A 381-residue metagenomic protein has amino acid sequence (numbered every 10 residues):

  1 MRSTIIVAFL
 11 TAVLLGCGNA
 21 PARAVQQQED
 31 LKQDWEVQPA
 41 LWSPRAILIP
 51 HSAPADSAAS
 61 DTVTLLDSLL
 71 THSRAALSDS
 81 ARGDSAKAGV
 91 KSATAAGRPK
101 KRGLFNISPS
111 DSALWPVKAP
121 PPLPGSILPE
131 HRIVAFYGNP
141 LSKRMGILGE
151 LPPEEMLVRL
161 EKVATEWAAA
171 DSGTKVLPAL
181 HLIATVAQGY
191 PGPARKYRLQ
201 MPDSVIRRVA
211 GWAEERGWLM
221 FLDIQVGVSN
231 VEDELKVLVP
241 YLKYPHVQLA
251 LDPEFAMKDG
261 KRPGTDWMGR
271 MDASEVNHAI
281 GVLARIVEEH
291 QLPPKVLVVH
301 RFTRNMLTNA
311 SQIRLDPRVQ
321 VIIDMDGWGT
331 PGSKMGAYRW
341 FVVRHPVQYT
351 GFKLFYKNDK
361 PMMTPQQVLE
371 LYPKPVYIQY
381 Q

Functional and structural regions predicted by a protein language model:
M1-T4: Positively charged n-region of N-terminal signal peptides that target proteins for export
V7-L14: Bacterial N-terminal signal peptides
G18-L199, L315-V319, G332-Q381: Alpha/beta catalytic barrel-like cores
N139-L141, I183-A187, Q225-G227, E254-A256 (+3 more regions): Active-site beta-loop-alpha junctions enriched in small/polar residues
E166, K175-E254: Substrate-binding cleft of extracellular glycoside hydrolase catalytic domains
D203-I206, L242-A250, A273-N277, R318-S333: Acidic, His- and aromatic-enriched active-site or binding-groove loops in soluble protein domains that engage sugars
V226-V231, E288-M306: Aromatic-lined carbohydrate-recognition surfaces of secreted/lumenal glycan-active proteins
P253-L292: Substrate-binding surface in catalytic domains of secreted glycosidases
